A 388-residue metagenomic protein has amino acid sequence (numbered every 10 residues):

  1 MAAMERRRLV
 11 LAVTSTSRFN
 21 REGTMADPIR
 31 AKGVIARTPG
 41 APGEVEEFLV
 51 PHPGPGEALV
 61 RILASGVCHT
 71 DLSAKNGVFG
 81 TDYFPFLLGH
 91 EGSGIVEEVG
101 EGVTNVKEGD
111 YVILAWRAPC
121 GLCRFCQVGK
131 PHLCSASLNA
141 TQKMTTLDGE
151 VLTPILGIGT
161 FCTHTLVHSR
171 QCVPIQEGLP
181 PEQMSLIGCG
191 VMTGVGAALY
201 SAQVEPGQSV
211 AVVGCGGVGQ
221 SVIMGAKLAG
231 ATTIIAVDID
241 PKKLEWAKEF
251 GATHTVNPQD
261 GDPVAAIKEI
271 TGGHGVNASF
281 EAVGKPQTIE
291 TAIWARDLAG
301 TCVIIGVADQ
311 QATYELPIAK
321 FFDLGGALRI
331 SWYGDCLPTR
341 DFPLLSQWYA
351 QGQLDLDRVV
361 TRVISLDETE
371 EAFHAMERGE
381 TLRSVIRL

Functional and structural regions predicted by a protein language model:
L11-S93, G159, T163-V167, Q171-V173 (+1 more regions): Short N-terminal strand-loop motif that marks the start of NAD(P)H/FAD-dependent oxidoreductase cofactor-binding domains
F19-I29, E290-W294, T339-L388: C-terminal hydrophobic helical "lid"/dimerization subdomain of Rossmann-like NAD(P)H-dependent oxidoreductases
E47, C120-V213: NAD(P)H dinucleotide-binding glycine-rich loop of Rossmann-like/cofactor-binding domains, especially the beta1-alpha1
P51-S65, V78-Q127, H132, L156 (+1 more regions): Glycine-rich beta-strand-centered segment in the early N-terminal region that forms part of a ligand/cofactor-binding
V212-C215, Q220, K227-T291: Adenosine-nucleotide cofactor-binding segment
K248, K285-Q353, L388: Glycine-rich phosphate-binding loop and adjacent beta-alpha segment of Rossmann(oid) nucleotide-cofactor-binding
